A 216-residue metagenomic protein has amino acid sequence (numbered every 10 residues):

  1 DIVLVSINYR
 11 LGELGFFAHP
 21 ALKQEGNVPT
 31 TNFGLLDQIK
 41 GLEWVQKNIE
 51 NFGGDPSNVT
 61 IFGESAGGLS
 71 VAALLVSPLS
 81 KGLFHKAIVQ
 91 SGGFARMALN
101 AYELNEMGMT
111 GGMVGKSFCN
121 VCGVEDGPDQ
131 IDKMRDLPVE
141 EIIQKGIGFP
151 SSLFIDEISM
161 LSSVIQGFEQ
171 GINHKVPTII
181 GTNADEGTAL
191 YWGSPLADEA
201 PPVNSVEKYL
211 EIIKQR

Functional and structural regions predicted by a protein language model:
D1-I39, K47-N51, L99-A101: Cap/lid segment of the alpha/beta-hydrolase catalytic domain
D1-V5, D55-V59, S80-K86, H174-P177: Loop/turn elements at helix/coil->beta-strand transitions in domains of secreted/extracellular proteins
D37, D55, I155-D156: Acidic/polar residues in short coil/turn loops that connect beta-strands within repeat-based beta-sheet scaffolds
I39-L42, A72-V76: Short, hydrophobic alpha-helix immediately C-terminal to the catalytic nucleophile
V45, F52-S65: Alpha/beta-hydrolase fold nucleophile elbow
K47, A73, K81, K86 (+1 more regions): Substrate-access "cap/lid" subdomains that shape and gate the entrance to catalytic or ligand-binding pockets
G67-V71: Catalytic nucleophile loop
